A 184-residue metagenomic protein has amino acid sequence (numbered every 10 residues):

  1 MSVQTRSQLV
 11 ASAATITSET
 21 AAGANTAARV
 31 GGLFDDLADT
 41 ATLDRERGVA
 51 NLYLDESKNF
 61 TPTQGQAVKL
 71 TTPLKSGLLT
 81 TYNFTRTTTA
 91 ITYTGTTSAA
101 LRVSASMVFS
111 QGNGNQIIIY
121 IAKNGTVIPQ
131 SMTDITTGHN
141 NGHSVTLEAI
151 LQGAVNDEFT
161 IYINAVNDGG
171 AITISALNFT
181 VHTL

Functional and structural regions predicted by a protein language model:
M1-L43: Extracellular "spike/adhesin" assembly and maturation modules and analogous cytosolic coiled-coil scaffolds
N25-G32, L43-L184: Extracellular jelly-roll beta-sandwich "head" domains, especially the C-terminal globular C1q domain
